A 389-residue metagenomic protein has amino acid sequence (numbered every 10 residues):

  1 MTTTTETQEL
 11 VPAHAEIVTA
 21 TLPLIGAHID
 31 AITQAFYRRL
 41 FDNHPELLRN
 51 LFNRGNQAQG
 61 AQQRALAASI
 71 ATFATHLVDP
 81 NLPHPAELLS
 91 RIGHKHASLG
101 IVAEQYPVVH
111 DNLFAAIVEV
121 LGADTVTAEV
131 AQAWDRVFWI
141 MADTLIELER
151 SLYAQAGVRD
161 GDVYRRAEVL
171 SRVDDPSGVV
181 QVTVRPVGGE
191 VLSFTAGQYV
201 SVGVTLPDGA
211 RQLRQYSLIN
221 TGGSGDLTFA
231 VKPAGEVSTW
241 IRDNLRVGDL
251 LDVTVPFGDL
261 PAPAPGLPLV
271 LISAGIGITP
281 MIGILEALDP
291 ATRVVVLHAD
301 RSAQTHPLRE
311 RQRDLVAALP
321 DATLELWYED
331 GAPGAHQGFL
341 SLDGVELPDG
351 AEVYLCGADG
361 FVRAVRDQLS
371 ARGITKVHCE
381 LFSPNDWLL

Functional and structural regions predicted by a protein language model:
T2-Y164, P333: Globin-like tetrapyrrole-binding proteins
G157-L250, D300-S302, R313, W327-G331: Ferredoxin-reductase
G197, G277, A358: Short, conserved phosphate/pyrophosphate- and ester-handling motifs at nucleotide-, phospho-/glycolipid
D208-S217, G258-V270: Short, Lys/Arg- and Gly-enriched loop/turn segments at beta-strand edges
W240, P280-G283, A364-V365: Phosphate- and divalent-cation-binding pockets in alpha/beta enzyme and binding domains that engage nucleotide-derived
L271-L288: Phosphate-binding glycine-rich loops and their immediate beta-loop-alpha structural context
V295-L389: Reductase modules of NAD(P)H-dependent flavoproteins
